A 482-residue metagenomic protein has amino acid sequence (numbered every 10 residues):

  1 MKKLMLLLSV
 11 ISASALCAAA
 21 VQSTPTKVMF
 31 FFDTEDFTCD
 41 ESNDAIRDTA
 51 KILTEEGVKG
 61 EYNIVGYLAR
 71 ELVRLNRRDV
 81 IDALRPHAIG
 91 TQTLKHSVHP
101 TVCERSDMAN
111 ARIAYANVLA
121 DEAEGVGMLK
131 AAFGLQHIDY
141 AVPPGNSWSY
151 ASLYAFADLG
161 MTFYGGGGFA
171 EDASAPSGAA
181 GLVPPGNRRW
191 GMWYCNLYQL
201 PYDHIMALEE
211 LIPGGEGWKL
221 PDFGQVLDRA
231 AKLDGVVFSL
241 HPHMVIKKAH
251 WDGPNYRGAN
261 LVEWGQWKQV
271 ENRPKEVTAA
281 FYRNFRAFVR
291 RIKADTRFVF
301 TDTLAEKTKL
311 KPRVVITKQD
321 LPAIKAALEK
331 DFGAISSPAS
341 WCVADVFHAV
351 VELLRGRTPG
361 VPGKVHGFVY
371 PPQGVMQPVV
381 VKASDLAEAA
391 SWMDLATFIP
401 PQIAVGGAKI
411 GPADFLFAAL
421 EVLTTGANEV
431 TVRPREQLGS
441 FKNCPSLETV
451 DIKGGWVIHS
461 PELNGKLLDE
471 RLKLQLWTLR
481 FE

Functional and structural regions predicted by a protein language model:
L4-A13: Sec-dependent N-terminal signal peptides
S14-A19: C-terminal segment of classical bacterial N-terminal signal peptides
V21-P86, H137, G235-S239, H243-V245 (+3 more regions): Active-site beta->alpha N-cap acidic-glycine motif
S23-P25, D36, E41, Y67-P86 (+2 more regions): Active-site-adjacent structural elements in enzyme catalytic domains
S42-T49, R74-R77, V118-A123, E216-Q225 (+1 more regions): Well-ordered, non-membrane alpha-helical segments in soluble/globular domains
T54, G60, R70, F163-E171 (+2 more regions): C-terminal domain-boundary segment and adjacent tail
K59-A151, A170-A175, V237-P242, K268 (+4 more regions): Metal-dependent polysaccharide deacetylase catalytic core of the NodB/CE4 family, i.e., the active-site-bearing domain
V73, V98, D139-P254: Active-site-adjacent pocket scaffolds in enzyme catalytic domains
